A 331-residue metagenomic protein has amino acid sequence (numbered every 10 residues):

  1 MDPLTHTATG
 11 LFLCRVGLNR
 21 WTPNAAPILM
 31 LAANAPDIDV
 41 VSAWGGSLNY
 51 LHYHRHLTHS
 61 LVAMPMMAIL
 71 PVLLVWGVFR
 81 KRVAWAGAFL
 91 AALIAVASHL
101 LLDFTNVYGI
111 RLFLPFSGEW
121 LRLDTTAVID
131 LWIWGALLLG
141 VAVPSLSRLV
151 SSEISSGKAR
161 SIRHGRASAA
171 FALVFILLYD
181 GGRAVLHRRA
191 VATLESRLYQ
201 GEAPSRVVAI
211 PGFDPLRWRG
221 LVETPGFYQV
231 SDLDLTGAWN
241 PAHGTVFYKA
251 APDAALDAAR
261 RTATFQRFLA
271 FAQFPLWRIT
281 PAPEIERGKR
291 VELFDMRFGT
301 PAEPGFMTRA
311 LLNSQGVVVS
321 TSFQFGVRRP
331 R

Functional and structural regions predicted by a protein language model:
M1-R189, E195-L198: N-terminal membrane-targeting hydrophobic helices
P115, V208-I210: Conserved beta-strand termini and adjacent loop/short-helix elements that scaffold enzyme active sites in alpha/beta
V191-E195, Q266-L269: Generic detector of well-ordered alpha-helical segments enriched in charged/polar residues, highlighting helical
E202-S205, G212-R331: Extracytosolic and intramembrane catalytic regions of membrane-associated proteins in envelope/secretory systems
